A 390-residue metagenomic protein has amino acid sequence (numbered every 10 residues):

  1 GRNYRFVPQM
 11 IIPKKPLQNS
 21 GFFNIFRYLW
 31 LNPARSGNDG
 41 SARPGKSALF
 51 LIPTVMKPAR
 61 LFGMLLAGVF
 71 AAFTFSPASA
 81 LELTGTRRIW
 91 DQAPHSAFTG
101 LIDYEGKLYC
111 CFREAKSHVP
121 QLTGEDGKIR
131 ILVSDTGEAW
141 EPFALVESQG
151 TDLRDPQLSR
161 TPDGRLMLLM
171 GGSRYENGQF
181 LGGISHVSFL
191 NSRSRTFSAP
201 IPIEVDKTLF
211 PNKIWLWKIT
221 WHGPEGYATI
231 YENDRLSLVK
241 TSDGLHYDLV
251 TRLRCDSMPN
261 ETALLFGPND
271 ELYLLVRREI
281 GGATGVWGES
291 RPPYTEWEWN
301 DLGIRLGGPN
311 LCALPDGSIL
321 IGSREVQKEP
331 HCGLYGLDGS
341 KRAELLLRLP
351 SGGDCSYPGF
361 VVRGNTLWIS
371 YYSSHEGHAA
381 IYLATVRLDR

Functional and structural regions predicted by a protein language model:
I11-F22: Positively charged N-terminal leader segments that act as targeting/secretion signals
M56-R60: Positively charged n-region of N-terminal signal peptides that target proteins for export
G63-T74: Bacterial N-terminal signal peptides
T74, A78-A80: Boundary at the C-terminal end of the N-terminal hydrophobic targeting segment
A80-A97, I102-D152, R160-G353, V361-R390: Beta-rich carbohydrate-recognition and catalytic domains
